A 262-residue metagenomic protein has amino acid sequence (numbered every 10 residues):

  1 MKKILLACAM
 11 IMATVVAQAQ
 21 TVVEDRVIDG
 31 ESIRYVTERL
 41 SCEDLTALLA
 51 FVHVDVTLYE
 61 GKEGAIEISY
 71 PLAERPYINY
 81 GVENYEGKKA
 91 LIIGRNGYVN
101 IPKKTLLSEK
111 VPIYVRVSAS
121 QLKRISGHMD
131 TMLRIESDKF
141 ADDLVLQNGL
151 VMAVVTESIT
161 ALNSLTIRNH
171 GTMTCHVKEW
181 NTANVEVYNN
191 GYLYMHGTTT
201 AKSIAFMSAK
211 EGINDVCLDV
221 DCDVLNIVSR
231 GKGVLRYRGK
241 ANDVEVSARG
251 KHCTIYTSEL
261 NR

Functional and structural regions predicted by a protein language model:
M1-R26: Bacterial Sec-dependent N-terminal signal peptides
Q20-H128, M132-Q147, T160-S164, H176 (+4 more regions): Acidic (Asp/Glu) and glycine-rich low-complexity loops/linkers that are typically intrinsically disordered
L106-R116, G171, G212-L218: Glycine-rich, flexible loop segments associated with nucleotide phosphate handling
R134, V154, Y194-M195: Per-repeat structural element of leucine-rich repeats
N148, T166-G171, S208-K210: Right-handed parallel beta-helix/beta-solenoid
M173-R262: Short, surface-exposed interaction patches in beta-rich subdomains that mediate adhesion/assembly near membranes
